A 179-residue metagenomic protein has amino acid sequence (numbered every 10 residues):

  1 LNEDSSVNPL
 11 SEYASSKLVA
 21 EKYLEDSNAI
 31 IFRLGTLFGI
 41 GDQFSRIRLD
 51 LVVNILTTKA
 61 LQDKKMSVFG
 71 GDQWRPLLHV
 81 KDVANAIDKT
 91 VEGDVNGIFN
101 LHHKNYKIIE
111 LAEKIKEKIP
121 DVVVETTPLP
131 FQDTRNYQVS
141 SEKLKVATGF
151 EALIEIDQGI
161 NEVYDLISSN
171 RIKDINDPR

Functional and structural regions predicted by a protein language model:
L1-T36, Q43, R48: Catalytic helix-loop patch of NAD(P)-dependent Rossmann-fold dehydrogenases
V19, Y23, L56, L111 (+1 more regions): Hydrophobic alpha-helix immediately C-terminal to the catalytic Tyr-X-X-X-Lys motif of short-chain
K22, D26, I55-T58, K89 (+1 more regions): Residue-level signal for well-ordered alpha-helical scaffold segments within enzymatic catalytic domains
S27-F32, G39-S67, L77, D82: Oxidoreductase cofactor-interface core, primarily capturing Rossmann-like NAD(P)-dependent enzymes
L37-F38, Q73: Hydrophobic pocket-lining residues within nucleotide cofactor-binding pockets
D63-K64, V68-R179: C-terminal substrate-binding subdomain of Rossmann-fold SDR/epimerase-dehydratase oxidoreductases
